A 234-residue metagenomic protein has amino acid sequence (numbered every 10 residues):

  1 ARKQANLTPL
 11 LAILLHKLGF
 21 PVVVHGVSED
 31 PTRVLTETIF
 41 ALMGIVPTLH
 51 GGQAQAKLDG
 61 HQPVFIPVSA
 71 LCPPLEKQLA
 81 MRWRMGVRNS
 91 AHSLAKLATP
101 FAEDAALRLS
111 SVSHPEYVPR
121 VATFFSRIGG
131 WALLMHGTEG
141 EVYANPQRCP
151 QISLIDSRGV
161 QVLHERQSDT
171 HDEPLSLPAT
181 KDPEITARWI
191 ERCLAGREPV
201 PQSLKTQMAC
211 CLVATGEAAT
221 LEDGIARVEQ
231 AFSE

Functional and structural regions predicted by a protein language model:
A1-K57, V64: A generic, well-ordered mixed alpha/beta core segment in the N-terminal half of proteins
L42-I45, Q53, L58-E234: Glycine-rich anion-binding loops and their surrounding alpha/beta cores
